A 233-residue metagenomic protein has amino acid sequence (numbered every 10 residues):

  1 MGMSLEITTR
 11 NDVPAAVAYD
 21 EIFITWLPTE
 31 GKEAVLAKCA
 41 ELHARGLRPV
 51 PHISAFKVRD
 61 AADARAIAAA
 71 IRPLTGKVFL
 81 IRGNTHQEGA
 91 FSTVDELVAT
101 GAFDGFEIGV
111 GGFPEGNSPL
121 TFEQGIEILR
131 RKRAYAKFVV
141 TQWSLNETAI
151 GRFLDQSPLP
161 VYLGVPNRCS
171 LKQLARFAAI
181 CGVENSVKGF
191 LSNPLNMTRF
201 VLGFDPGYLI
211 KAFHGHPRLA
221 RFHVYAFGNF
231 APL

Functional and structural regions predicted by a protein language model:
M1-R131, A136, T198-F200, R218-A220 (+1 more regions): Active-site beta->alpha loop and helix N-cap motifs at the rims of alpha/beta catalytic domains
A34-V35, A62-A64, G151-L154, L174 (+1 more regions): A short acidic (Asp/Glu
A44, G76, P158, A179 (+1 more regions): Generic secondary-structure signature for well-ordered alpha-helical cores
V58-A62, T85-F91, V140-L154, P166-C169 (+2 more regions): Active-site glycine- and acidic-residue-rich loops that bind and position anionic ligands or nucleotide-like cofactors
F79, G109-V110, V140, Y162-G164 (+1 more regions): A structural signal for short, well-ordered beta-strand segments and their strand-loop junctions that often border
E115-N185: Active-site-adjacent structural elements that line small-molecule/cofactor binding pockets in enzymes
G164-L209, H214: Catalytic-face loop-and-helix region of soluble metabolic enzyme cores
F204-L233: C-terminal extensions of enzymes
